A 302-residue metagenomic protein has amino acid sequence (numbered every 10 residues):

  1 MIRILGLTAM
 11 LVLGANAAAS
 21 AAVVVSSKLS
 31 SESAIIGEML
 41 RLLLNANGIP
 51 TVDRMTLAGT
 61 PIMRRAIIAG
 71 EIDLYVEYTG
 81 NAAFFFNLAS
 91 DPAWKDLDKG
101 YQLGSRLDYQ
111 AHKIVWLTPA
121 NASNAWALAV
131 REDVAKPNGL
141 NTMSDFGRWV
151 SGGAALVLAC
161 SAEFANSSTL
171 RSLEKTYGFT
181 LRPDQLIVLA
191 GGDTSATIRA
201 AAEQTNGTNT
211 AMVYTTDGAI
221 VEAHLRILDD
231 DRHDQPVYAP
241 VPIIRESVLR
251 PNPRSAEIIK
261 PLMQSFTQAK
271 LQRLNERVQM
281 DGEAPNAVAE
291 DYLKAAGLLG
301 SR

Functional and structural regions predicted by a protein language model:
A22-L40, T56-G59, E163-A165: Extracytoplasmic "Venus flytrap"
S31-P50, R171-K175: Short, polar/charged alpha-helical segment
E32, F164-T176, R254-R302: An extracytoplasmic/periplasmic, membrane-proximal ligand-sensing/linker region
G59, G70-A83, G100-Y101, N206-G218 (+2 more regions): Beta->alpha turn/N-cap motifs
F86-L117, G207, G218-R232: Ligand-binding "clamshell"
D98-L158, Q264-Q268: A conserved helix-loop-strand patch within extracytoplasmic ligand-binding domains of the periplasmic binding
W126-K136, Y238-N252: A bilobed periplasmic-binding-protein/Venus flytrap-type ligand-binding module shared by bacterial periplasmic
G152-D230: Ligand-binding pocket segment of bilobal, Venus flytrap-like solute-binding proteins
